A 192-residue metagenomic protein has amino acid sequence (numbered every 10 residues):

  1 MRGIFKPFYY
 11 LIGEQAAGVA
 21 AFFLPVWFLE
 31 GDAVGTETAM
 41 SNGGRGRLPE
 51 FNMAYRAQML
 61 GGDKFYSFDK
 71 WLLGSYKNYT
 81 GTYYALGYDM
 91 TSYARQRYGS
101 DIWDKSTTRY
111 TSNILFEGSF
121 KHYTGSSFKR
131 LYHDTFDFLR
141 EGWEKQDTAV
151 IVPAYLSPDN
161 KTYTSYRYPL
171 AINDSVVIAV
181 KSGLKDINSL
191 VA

Functional and structural regions predicted by a protein language model:
R2-S92, R97, T108-Q146: Acidic/His/Gly-enriched intrinsically disordered linker/tail segments that often contain short helix/coil "MoRF-like"
S100-D101: Loop/turn elements at helix/coil->beta-strand transitions in domains of secreted/extracellular proteins
K145-S165, A192: Multi-bladed beta-propeller domains
I172-N173, I178-L184: Beta-strand C-termini and the immediately following turn/loop, strongest in propeller blades
K185-A192: Structural motif
